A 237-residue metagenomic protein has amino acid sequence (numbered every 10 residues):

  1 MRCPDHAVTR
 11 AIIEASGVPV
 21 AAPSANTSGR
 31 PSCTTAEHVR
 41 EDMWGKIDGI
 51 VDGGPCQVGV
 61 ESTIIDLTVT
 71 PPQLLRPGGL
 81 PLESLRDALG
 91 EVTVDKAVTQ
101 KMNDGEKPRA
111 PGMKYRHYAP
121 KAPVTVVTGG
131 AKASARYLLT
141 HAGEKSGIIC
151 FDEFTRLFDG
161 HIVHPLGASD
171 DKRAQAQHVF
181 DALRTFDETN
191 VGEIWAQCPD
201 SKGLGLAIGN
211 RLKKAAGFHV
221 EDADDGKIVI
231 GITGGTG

Functional and structural regions predicted by a protein language model:
M1-A223: Active-site-adjacent structural elements in enzyme catalytic cores
A223-G237: Glycine-rich phosphate-binding loop of ATP-dependent small-molecule kinases
